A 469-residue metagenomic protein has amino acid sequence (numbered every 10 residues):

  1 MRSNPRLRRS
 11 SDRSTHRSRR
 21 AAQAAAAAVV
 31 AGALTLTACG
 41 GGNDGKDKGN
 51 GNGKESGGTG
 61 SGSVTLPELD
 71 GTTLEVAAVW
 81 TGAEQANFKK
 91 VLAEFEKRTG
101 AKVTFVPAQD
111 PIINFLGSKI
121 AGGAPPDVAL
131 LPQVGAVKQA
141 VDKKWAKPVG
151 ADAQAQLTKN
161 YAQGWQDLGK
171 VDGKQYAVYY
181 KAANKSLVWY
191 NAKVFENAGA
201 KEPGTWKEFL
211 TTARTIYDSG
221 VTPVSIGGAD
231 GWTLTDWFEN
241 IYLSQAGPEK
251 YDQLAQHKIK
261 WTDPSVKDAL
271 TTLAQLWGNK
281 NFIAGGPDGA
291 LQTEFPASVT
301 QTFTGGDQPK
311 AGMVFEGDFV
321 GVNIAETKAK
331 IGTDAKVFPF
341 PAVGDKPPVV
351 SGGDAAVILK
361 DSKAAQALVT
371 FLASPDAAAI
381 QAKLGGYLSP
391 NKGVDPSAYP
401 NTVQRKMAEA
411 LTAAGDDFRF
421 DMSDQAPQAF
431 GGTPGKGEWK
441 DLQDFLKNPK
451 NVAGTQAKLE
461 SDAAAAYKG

Functional and structural regions predicted by a protein language model:
R2-S10, R17-G32, L36-K138, A155 (+4 more regions): Conserved N-terminal structural module of periplasmic/extracytoplasmic solute-binding proteins
G60-T65, V134-S186, K336: Hinge/lid segment of periplasmic solute-binding proteins
P67-E68, G150-Y161, G228, Q245-D268 (+6 more regions): Short, solvent-exposed loop/beta-turn-alpha elements that line the ligand-binding surface or hinge of extracytoplasmic
A93, E316-L388: Extracytoplasmic/periplasmic substrate-recognition and gating elements
K119, P126-D127, L157-K193, T222-S225 (+2 more regions): A structural signal for short loop-to-beta-strand junctions that line the ligand-binding cleft of periplasmic/secreted
A140-K144, W165-G204, A229-L254, V350-A356 (+1 more regions): Periplasmic solute-binding protein
P248-E326: Extracytoplasmic ligand-binding clamshell segments of periplasmic binding protein
Y387-V394, A408-A463: C-terminal capping/gating helix-and-loop segments adjacent to ligand/active sites or protein-protein/ligand interfaces
